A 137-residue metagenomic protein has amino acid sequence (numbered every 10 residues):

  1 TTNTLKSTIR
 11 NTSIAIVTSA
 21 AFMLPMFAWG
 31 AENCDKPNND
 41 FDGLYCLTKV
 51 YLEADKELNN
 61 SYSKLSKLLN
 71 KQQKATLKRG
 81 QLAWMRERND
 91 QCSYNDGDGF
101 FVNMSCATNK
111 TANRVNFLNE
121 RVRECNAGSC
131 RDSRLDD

Functional and structural regions predicted by a protein language model:
N3-A20: Bacterial N-terminal signal peptides that target proteins for export
K6, F27-A28: A subset of signal/propeptide-processing and intrinsically disordered low-complexity segments in secreted/extracellular
A20-A21, R123: Alpha-helical transmembrane segments and their juxtamembrane interfaces
M23-P25: N-terminal signal peptide c-region/cleavage motif recognized by signal peptidases
A28-D137: N-terminal alpha-helical modules
